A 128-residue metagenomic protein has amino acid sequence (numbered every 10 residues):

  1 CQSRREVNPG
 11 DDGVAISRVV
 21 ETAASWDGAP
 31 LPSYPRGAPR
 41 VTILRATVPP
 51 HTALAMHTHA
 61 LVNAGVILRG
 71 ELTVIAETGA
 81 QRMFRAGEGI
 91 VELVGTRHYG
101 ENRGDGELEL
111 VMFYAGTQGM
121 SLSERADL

Functional and structural regions predicted by a protein language model:
C1-T42, M83, R125-L128: A short, N-terminal "cap"/entry segment at the start of jelly-roll beta-barrel domains of the cupin/DSBH fold
S33, A53-H59, A76, M83 (+1 more regions): Short histidine-centered beta-strand/loop micro-motifs that create catalytic or ligand/metal-coordination sites
R36-P39, H51-V66: A short beta-loop-beta micro-motif enriched in histidine and acidic residues
A38-I43, P49, G95, D105-L108: Extracytoplasmic
A46-T52, A60, R69, T96-Y99: N-terminal post-signal-peptidase region of extra-cytosolic proteins
V48-P49, E77-G95: Short acidic-glycine-tyrosine-enriched beta hairpin
H59-T78, E88: Glycine- and acidic-residue-biased ligand/ion/polar-headgroup-sensing regions
V94-M120: Ligand-binding loop in jelly-roll beta-barrel domains
